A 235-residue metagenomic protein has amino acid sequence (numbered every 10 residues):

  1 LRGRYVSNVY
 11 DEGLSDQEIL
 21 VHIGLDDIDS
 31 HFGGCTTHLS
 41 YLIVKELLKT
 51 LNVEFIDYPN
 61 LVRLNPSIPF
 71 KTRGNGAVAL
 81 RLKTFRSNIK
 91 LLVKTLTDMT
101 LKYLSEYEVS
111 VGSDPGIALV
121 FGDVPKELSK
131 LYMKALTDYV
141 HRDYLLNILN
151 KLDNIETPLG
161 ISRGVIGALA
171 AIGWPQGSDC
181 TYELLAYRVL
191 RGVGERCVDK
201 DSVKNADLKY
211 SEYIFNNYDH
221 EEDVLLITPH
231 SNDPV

Functional and structural regions predicted by a protein language model:
L1-V235: Conserved mixed alpha/beta catalytic, RNA-binding, or beta-rich assembly cores of soluble enzyme, regulatory
